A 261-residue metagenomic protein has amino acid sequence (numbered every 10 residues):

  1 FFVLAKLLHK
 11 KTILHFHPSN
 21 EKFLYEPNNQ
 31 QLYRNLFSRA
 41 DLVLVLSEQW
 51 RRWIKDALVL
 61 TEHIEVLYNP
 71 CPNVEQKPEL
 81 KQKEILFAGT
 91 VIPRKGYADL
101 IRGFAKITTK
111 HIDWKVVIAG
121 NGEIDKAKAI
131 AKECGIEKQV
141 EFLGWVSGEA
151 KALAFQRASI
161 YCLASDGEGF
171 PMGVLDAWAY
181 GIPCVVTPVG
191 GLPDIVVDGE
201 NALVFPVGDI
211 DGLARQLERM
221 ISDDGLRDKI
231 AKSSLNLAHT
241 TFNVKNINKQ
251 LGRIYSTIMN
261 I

Functional and structural regions predicted by a protein language model:
R34-E75: Donor nucleotide-sugar binding/catalytic pocket of nucleotide-sugar-dependent glycosyltransferases
K77-F104, V116-A119: Conserved donor-binding/catalytic core segment of Leloir-type glycosyltransferases
K128-V146: Nucleotide-activated donor-binding/catalytic signature segment of Leloir-type glycosyltransferases, i.e., the conserved
W145-V146, L153-A158: Short alpha-helical donor nucleotide-sugar binding micro-motif in glycosyltransferases
D166: Aromatic "clamp/platform" in nucleotide-sugar-dependent glycosyltransferases that forms part of the donor/acceptor
P183-V186: Short hydrophobic beta-strand element within catalytic cores of glycosyltransferases and related nucleotide-activated
D198-G199, L203-I210, R219-D224: Conserved acidic donor-binding segment of nucleotide-sugar-dependent glycosyltransferases
G212, R219, L226-T240, I247-R253: A short, well-ordered alpha-helix in the C-terminal region of glycosyltransferases
